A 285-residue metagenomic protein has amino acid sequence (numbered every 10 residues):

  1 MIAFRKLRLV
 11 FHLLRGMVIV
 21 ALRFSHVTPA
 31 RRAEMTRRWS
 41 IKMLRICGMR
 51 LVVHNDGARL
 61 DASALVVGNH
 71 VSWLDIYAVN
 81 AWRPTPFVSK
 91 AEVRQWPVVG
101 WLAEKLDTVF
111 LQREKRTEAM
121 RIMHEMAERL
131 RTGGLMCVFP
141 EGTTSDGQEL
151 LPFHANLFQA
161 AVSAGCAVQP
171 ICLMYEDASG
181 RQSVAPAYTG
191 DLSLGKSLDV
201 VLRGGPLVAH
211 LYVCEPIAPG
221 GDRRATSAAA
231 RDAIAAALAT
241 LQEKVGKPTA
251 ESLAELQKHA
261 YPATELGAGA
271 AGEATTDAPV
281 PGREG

Functional and structural regions predicted by a protein language model:
M1-V53, W101-L106, G204: A transmembrane-helix-recognition feature enriched in membrane-embedded lipid enzymes and envelope glyco-/phospholipid
I2-A3, T36-A91, A103: Conserved H-X4-D acyltransferase segment
S63-L65, T108, L135-F139, A167 (+1 more regions): Residue-level preference for the first positions of well-ordered beta-strands
L74-E125, L130, G134: Membrane-embedded segments
V98-G100, Q148-A229, L241-K258: A cross-family acyltransferase "interaction/gating" segment
F110-Q112, C214-G220, R231-A236, E284: Polar-ligand-bearing catalytic/cofactor-coordination segments of membrane-embedded or membrane-tethered inner-membrane
R129-L157: Catalytic-site beta-strand/loop segments enriched in glycine and acidic/polar residues
A263-G285: Long, low-complexity, intrinsically disordered segments
